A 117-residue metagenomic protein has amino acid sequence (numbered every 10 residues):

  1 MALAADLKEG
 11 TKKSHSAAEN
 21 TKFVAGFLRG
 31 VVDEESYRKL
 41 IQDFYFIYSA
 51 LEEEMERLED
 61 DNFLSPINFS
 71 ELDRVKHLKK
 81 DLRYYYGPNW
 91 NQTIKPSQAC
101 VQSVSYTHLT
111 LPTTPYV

Functional and structural regions predicted by a protein language model:
M1-L109: Metal- and O2-centered redox machinery and metal/ROS homeostasis
H108-V117: Single conserved hydrophobic/aromatic residue that forms the stacking wall/gate of nucleotide- or nucleobase-binding
